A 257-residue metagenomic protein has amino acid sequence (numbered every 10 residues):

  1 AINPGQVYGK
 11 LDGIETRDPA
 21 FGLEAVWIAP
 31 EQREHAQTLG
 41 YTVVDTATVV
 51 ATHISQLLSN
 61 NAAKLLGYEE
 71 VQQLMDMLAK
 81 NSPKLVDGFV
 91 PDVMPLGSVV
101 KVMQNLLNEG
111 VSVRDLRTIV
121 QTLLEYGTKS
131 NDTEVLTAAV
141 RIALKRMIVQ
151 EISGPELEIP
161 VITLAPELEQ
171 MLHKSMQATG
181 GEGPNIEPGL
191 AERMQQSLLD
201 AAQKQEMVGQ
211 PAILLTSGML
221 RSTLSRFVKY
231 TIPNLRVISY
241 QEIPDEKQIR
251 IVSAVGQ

Functional and structural regions predicted by a protein language model:
A1-Q257: Membrane-embedded alpha-helical signal segments
